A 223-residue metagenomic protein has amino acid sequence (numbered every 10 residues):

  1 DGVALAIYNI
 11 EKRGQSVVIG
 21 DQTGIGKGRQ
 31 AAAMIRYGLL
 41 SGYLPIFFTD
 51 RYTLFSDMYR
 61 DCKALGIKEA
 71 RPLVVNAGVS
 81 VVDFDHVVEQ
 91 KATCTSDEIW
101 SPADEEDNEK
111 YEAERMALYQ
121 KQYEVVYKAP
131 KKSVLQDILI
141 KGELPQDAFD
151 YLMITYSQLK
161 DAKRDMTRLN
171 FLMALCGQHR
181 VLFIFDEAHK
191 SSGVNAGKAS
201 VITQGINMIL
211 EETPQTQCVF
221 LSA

Functional and structural regions predicted by a protein language model:
D1-G20: Conserved pre-motif I regulatory segment
A4, A33, Y37: Active-site signature of alpha/beta-hydrolase-fold catalytic machinery across serine- and Asp/Cys-nucleophile hydrolases
I10, L39, L210-T213: Conserved ATPase "switch" residues in P-loop NTPase domains
G14-M34: Walker A/P-loop
S16-V18, Y151, L182-F183, C218: Hydrophobic "anchor" residues on beta-strands that sit immediately upstream of conserved functional sites
Q22, G28, D50-Y52, A188 (+1 more regions): An acidic- and aromatic-residue-enriched active-site/binding cleft used to recognize and process polar
G24, H189, L210-A223: Conserved helicase ATPase motor motifs in RecA-like P-loop NTPase domains
L39-M208: SF2 helicase/translocase NTPase motor core, specifically the RecA-like lobe 1 inter-motif segment between Walker
